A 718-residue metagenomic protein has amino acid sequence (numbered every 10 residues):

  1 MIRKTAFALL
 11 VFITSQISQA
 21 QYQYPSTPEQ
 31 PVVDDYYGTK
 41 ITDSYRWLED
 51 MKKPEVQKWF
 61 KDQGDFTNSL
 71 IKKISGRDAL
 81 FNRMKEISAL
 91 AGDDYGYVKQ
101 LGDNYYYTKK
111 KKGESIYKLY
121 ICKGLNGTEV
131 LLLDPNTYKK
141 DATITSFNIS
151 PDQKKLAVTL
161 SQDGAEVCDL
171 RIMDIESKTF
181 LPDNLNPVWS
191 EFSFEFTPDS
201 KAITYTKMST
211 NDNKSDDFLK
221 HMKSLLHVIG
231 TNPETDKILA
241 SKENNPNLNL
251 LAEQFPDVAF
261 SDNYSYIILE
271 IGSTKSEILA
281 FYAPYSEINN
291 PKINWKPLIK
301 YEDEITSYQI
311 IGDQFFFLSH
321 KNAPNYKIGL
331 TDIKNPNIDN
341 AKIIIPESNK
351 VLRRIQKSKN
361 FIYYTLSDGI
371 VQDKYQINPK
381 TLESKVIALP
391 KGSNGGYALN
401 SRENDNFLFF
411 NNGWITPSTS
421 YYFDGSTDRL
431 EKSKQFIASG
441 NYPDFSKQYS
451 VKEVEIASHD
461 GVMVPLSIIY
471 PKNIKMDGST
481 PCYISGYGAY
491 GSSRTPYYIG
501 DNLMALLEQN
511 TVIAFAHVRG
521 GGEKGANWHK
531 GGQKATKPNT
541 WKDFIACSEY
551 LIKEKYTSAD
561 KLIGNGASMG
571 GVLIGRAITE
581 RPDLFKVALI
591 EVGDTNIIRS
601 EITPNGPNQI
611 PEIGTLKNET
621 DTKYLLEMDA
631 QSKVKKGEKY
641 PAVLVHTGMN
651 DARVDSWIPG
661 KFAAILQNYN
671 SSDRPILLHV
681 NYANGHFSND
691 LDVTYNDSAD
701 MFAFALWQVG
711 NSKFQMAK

Functional and structural regions predicted by a protein language model:
M1-A6: Bacterial N-terminal signal peptides that target proteins for export
A8, F12, S18-K391, G396 (+6 more regions): Beta-propeller folds
K110, H320, N412, S485-G491 (+2 more regions): Glycine-rich His-Gly loop
L125-G127, D163-A165, E176-K178, S200 (+11 more regions): Secondary-structure transition/capping motifs at alpha-helix termini and the adjoining loop/turn into the next element
N136-S150, L160-A165, T179, D183-N184 (+6 more regions): Cap/lid segment of the alpha/beta-hydrolase catalytic domain
T235-S241, N249-L251, S446-Q448, K452-V454 (+1 more regions): Surface-exposed acidic, glycine/proline-enriched linker/cap segments that occur as 15-30-residue helix-coil
N337, Q356, N378-K385, S401-D405 (+6 more regions): Extracellular/periplasmic ectodomains of large secreted or surface enzymes and adhesion receptors
F515-K718: Active-site-proximal cap/loop segments of hydrolase catalytic domains
